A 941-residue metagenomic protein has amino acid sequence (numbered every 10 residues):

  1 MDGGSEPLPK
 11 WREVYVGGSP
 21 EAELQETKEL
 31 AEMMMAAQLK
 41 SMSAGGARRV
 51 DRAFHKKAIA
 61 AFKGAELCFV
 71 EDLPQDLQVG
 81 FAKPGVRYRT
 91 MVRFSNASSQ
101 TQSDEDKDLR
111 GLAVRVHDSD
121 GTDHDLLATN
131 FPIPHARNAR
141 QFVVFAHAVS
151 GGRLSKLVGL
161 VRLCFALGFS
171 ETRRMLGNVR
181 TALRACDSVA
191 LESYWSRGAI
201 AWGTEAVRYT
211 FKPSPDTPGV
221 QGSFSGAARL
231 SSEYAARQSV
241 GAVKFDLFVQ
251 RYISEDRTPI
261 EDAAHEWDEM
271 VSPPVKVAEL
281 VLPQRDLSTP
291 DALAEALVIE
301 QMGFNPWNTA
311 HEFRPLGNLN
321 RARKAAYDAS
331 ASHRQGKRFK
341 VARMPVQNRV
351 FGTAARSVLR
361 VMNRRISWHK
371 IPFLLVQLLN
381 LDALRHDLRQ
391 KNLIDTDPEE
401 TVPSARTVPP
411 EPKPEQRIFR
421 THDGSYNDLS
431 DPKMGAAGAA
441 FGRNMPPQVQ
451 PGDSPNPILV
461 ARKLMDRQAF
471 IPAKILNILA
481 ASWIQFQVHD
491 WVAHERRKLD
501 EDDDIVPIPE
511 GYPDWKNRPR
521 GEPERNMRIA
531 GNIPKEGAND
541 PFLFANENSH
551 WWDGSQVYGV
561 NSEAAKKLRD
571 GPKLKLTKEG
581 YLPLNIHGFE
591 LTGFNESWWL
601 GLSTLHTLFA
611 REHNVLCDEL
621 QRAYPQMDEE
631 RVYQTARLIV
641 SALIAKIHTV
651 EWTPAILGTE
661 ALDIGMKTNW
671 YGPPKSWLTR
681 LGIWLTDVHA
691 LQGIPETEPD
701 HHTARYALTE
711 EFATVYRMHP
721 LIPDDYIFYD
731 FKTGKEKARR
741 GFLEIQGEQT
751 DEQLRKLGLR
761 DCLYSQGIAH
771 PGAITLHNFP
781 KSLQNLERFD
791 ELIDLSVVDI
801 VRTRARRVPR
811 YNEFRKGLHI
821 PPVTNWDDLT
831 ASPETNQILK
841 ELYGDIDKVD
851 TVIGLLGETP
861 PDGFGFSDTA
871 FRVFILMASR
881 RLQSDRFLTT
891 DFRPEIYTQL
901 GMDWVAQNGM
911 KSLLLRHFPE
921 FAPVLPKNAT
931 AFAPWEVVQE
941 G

Functional and structural regions predicted by a protein language model:
D2, L73-F81, S103, V114 (+7 more regions): N-terminal accessory/cap region of cofactor-dependent oxidoreductases and related radical enzymes
D2-Q347, G601: Active-site-adjacent core segments of small-molecule enzymes
D72, A97, H117-S119, E205 (+12 more regions): An acidic- and aromatic-residue-enriched active-site/binding cleft used to recognize and process polar
D123-H124, A493-R497, E630: Short secondary-structure capping/junction motifs at helix and strand boundaries
A128-R137, S555, Q621-M627, P821-V823: Short, exposed beta-strand "edge-strand" segments with a Pro/Gly-rich flavor and a Y/T-containing core
G168-E171, Y624, R807, S832: Short, solvent-exposed helix-helix connector turns and helix-capping sites enriched in acidic/polar residues
T181-G219, G601, L605-L608, E612-L643 (+1 more regions): Amphipathic alpha-helical packing elements
G222-W307, R321, R788, I793-M902: Extended, compositionally biased non-globular segments
